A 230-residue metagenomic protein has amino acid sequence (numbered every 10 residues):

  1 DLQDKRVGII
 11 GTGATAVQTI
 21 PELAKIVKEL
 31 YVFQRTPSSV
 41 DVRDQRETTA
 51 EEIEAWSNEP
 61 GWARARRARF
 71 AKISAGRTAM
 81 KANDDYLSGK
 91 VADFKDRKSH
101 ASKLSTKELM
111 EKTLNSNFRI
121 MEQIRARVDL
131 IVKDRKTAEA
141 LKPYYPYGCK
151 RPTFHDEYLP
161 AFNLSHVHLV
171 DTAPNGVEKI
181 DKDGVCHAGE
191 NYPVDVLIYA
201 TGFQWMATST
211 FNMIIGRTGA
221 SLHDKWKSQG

Functional and structural regions predicted by a protein language model:
D1-D4, T12, I26-G230: N-terminal FAD-binding dinucleotide-binding subdomain shared by FAD-dependent oxidases/monooxygenases
T15-A16: Hydrophobic/small residue at the entry helix of a nucleotide-binding pocket
T19-L23: Aromatic pocket-lining residues of Rossmann-like dinucleotide-binding sites
